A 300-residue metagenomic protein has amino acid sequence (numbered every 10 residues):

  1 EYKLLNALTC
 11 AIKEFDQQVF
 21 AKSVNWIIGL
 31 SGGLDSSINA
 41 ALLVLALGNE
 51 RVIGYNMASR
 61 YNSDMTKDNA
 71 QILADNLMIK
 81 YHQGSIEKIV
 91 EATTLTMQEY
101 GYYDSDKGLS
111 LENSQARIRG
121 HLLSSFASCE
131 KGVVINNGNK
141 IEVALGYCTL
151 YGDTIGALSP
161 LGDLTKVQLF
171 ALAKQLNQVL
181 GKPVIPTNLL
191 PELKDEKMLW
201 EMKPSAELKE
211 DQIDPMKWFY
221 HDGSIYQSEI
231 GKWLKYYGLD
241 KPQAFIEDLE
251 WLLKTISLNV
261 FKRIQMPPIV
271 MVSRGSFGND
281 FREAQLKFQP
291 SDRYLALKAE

Functional and structural regions predicted by a protein language model:
E1-G32, S36-E300: ATP/NTP-dependent adenylation/nucleotidyl-transfer catalytic domains that generate, transfer, or process NMP-activated
